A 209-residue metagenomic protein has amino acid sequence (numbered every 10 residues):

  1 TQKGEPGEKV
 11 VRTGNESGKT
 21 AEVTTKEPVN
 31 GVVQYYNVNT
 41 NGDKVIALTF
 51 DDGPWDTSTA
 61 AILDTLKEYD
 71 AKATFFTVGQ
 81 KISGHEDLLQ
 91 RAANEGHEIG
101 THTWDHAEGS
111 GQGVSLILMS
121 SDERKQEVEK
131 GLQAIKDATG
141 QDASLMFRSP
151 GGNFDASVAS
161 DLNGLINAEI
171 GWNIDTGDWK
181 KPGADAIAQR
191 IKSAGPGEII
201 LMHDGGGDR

Functional and structural regions predicted by a protein language model:
T1-T24: Short glycine- and acidic-rich boundary segments immediately preceding or forming the N-terminal edge of structured
Q2-P6, T25-V32, P54-T59, R124-V128 (+1 more regions): Short low-complexity stretches enriched in small and charged residues
K3-K9, E98, W172, W179: Tryptophan-centered motif/residue detector
P6-R12, Q34-N37, T59-I62, S160-L165: A broad, low-specificity signal for short, low-complexity segments enriched in glycine/proline and polar/charged
E16-L116, K130-K136, A143-S144: Active-site beta->alpha N-cap acidic-glycine motif
A61, S83-D87, H106-R209: Catalytic domains of cell-wall/extracellular-matrix polysaccharide-remodeling enzymes, centered on de-N-acetylation
